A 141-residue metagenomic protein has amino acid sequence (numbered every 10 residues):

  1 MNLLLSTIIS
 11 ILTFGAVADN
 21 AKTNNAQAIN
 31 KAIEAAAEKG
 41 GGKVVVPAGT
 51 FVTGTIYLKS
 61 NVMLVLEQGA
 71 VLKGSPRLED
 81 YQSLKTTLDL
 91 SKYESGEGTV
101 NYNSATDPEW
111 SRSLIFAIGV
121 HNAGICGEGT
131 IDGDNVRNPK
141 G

Functional and structural regions predicted by a protein language model:
N2-G141: Extracellular/periplasmic carbohydrate-active domains that bind, remodel, or depolymerize complex polysaccharides
